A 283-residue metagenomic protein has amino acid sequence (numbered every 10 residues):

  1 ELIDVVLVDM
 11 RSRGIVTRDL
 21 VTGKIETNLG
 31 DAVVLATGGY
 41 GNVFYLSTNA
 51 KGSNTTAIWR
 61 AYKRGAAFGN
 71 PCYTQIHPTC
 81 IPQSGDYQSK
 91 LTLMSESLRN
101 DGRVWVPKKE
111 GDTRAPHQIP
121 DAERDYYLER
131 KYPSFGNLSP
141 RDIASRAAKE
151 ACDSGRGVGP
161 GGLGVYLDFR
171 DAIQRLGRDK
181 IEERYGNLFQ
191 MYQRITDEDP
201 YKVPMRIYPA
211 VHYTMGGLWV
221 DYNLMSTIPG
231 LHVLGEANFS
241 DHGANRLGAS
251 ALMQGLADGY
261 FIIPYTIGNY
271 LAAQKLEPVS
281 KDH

Functional and structural regions predicted by a protein language model:
E1-K24, C80-S95, R99: Conserved redox-cofactor binding core of oxidoreductases
E1-S12, T17-R18, R184-N238: A glycine-rich dinucleotide-binding beta-alpha-beta segment and adjacent secondary-structure elements that constitute
V6, D19, R64, V106 (+2 more regions): Hydrophobic alpha-helical segments, especially N-terminal targeting/anchoring helices
V21, G30-A32, A36-G41, Y185 (+2 more regions): Glycine-/small-residue-rich beta->alpha transition segments that form the dinucleotide
V21-A32, S226-G230: Core beta-strand elements of the Rossmann-like FAD/NAD(P) dinucleotide-binding domain in flavoenzyme oxidoreductases
A32-L91, G159, N245-Y265: Glycine-rich loop(s) and the adjacent beta-strand/alpha-helix scaffold that form part
R60, A67-R194, Y265-G268: An anion/pyrophosphate-binding glycine-rich loop and adjacent beta-alpha core in soluble alpha-beta enzymes
N269-H283: Long, amphipathic alpha-helical stalk/connector segments used for oligomerization, subunit docking, or mechanical
